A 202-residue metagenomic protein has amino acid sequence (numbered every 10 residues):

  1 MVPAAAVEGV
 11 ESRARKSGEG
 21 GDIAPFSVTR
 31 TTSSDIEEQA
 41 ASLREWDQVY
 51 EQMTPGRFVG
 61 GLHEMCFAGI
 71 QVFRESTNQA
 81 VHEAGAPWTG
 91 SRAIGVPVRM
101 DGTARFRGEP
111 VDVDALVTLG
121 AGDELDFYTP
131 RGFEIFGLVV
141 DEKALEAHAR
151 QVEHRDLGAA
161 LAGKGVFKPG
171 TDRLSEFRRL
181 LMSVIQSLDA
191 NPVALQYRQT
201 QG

Functional and structural regions predicted by a protein language model:
V2-R57, T103-G202: Alpha-helical bundle regulatory/interaction domains
P55-L62, C66, I70-P87: Conserved short histidine dyad/triad with adjacent acidic residue
E64, V72-R74, I94-G95, L116-T118 (+1 more regions): Conserved hydrophobic/aromatic beta-strand scaffold that supports enzyme active sites
A68-Q71, G90-A93, V113, D123: Generic hydrophobic, aliphatic-rich segments that mediate packing or membrane embedding
S76-V81, P97-G102, L119-D123: Short acidic (Asp/Glu) patches
G85-W88, T129-R131: Short glycine/proline-enriched turns and hinge-like loops at secondary-structure junctions
P87-T103: Short, conserved beta-strand element in jelly-roll/cupin
